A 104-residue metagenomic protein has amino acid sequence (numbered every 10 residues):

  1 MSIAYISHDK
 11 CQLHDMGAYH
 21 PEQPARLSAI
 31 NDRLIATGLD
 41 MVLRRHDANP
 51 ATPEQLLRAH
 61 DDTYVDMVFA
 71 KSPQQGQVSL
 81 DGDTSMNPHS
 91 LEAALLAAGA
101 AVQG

Functional and structural regions predicted by a protein language model:
M1-G104: HDAC/HDAC-like amidohydrolase catalytic core signature
